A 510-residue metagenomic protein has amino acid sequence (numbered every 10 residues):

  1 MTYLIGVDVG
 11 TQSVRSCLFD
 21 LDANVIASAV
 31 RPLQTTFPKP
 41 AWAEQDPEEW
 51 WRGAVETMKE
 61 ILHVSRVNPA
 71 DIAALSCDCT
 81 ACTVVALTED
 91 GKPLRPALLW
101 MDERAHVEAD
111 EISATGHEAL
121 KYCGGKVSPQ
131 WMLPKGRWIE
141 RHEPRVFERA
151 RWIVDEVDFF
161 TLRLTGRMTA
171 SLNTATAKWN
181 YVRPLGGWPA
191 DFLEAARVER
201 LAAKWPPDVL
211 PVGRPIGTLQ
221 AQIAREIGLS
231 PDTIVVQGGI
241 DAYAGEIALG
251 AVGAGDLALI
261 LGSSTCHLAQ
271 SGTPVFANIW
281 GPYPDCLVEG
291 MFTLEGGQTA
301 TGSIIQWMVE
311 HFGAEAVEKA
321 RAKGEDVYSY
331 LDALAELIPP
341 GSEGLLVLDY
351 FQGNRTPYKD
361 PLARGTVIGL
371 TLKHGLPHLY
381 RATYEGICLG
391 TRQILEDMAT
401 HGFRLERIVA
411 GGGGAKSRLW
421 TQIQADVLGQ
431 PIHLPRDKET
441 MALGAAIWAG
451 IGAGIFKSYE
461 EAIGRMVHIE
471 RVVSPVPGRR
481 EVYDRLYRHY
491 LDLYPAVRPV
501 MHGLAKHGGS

Functional and structural regions predicted by a protein language model:
M1-P96, R149, R225, L229 (+7 more regions): N-terminal glycine/serine-rich phosphate-binding loop of ATP-dependent small-molecule kinases, especially carbohydrate
V9-T11, A119-G239, I305, L348-G353 (+2 more regions): Gly/Ser/Thr-rich active-site cleft segment
A23, Q45, A73-C79, L98-M101 (+9 more regions): Active-site nucleophile and cofactor-binding loops and adjacent substrate-binding regions of central metabolic enzymes
M101-H142, W179-G186, A190-E194, D285-D326 (+1 more regions): Glycine-rich phosphate-binding loop plus the immediately following alpha-helix
D110, A244-A248, Q298-A300, I305-V309 (+4 more regions): Glycine-rich phosphate-binding/hydrolytic loop that grips phosphoryl groups
W131, R183-E289, L294, T299-A300 (+6 more regions): ATP-dependent carbohydrate kinase catalytic cores
A170, H311-E318, A322, G454-S510: Acidic, glycine/GT-rich loop-and beta-edge segments that sit at the periphery of enzyme/chaperone cores
L337-R436, M441: Activation-segment/catalytic-loop signature of the eukaryotic protein kinase fold
